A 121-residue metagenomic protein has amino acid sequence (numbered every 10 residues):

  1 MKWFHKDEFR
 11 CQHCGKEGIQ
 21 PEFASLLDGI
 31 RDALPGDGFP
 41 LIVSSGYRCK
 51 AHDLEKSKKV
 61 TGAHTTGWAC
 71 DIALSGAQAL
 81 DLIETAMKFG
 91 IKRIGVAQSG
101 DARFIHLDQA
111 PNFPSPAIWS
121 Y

Functional and structural regions predicted by a protein language model:
M1-G15, L54-C70: Short, conserved helix/loop micro-motifs enriched in His/Cys and acidic residues
M1-G36, G100, P111, P116 (+1 more regions): Extracytoplasmic cell-surface/polysaccharide-interacting catalytic and binding patches
K16-I19, S44-A51, I72, A79-T85: Short linear motifs at secondary-structure transitions and domain/linker junctions
A24-S57: Extended, low-complexity, intrinsically disordered C-terminal regulatory tails of eukaryotic serine/threonine kinases
T61, T66, C70, L74-Y121: Catalytic cores and adjacent binding grooves of peptidoglycan-active enzymes
